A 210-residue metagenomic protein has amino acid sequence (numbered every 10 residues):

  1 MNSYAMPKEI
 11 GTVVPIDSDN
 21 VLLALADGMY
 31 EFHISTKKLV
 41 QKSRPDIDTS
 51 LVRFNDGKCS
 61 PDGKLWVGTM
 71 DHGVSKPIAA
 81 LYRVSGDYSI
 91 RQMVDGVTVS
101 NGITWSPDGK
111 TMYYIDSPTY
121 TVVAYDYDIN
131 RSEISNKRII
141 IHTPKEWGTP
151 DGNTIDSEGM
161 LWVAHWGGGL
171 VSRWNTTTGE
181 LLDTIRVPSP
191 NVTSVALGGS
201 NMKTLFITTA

Functional and structural regions predicted by a protein language model:
N2-A5, V40-I47, Y88-D95, K137-T143 (+1 more regions): A short beta-strand motif characteristic of beta-propeller blades
M6-L22, D48-K64, M93-M112, T143-M160 (+1 more regions): Beta-rich, blade/repeat-based domains predominating in secreted/periplasmic proteins but also intracellular
I16, V21-D27, L65-S75, M112-T119 (+2 more regions): Conserved beta-strand positions in repeat-built beta-propeller and related beta-rich domains
D17-D19, I34-S35, Y82-Y88, L170-D183 (+3 more regions): Flexible "stalk/tail and boundary" regions
G28-Y30, A79-Y82, T121-V123, L170-S172: A short loop-to-beta-strand structural motif that recurs across blades of beta-propeller domains
K38-M93: Hydrophobic alpha-helical segments and helix pairs
Y120-T121, H142-E180: Loop/turn-rich, solvent-exposed surfaces of beta-rich toroidal or solenoidal domains
Y125-E133: Short loop/turn segments immediately following beta-strands, especially the blade-tip and inter-blade linker loops
